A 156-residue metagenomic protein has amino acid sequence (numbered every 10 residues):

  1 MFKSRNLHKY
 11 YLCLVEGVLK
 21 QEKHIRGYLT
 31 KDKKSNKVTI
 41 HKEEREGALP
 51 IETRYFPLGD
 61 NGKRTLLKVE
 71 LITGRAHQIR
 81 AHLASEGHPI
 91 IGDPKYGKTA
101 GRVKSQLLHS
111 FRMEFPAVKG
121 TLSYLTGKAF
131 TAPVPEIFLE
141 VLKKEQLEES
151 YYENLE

Functional and structural regions predicted by a protein language model:
M1-S4: Glycine/acidic-rich beta-strand-loop module
L7-Y11: Short glycine-/polar-rich loops that comprise or flank the Walker A/P-loop and associated switch/sensor motifs
L12-L14, R112: Residues embedded in well-ordered beta-strands
L14-T65, A81, L122, K128-A132 (+1 more regions): Glycine- and acidic-residue-rich catalytic/RNA-contacting loop of pseudouridine synthases
E16, V69-I72: A structural micro-motif recognizing beta-strand termini and the immediately following turn/loop segments
K63-L66, K98-A100: Short alpha-helix capping/helix-loop boundary micro-motifs
I72, H82-E156: Pseudouridine synthases involved in rRNA/tRNA modification
